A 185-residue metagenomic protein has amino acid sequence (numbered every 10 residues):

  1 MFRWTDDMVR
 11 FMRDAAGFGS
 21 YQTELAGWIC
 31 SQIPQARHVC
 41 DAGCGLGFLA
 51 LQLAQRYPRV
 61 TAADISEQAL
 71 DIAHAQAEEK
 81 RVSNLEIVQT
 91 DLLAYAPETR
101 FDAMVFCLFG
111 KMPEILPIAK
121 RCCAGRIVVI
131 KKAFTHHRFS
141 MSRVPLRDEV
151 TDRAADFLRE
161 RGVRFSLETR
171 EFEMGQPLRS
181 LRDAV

Functional and structural regions predicted by a protein language model:
G19-A36: Conserved alpha-helix/loop element of class I SAM-dependent methyltransferases that forms part of the SAM/SAH-binding
L46-R56: Conserved SAM-binding loop of SAM-dependent methyltransferases across substrates and taxa, primarily the Class I
R59-D64: Conserved SAM-binding motif I beta-strand of class I
S66-Q68: Conserved SAM/SAH-binding beta-strand->alpha-helix loop
A73-H74: Conserved SAM-binding loop
R81-L92: Conserved SAM-binding strand-loop segment of SAM-dependent methyltransferases
G110-C122: A short, conserved alpha-helix within the catalytic core of class I
A124-H137: Conserved beta-strand signature within the Rossmann-like core of class I S-adenosyl-L-methionine
